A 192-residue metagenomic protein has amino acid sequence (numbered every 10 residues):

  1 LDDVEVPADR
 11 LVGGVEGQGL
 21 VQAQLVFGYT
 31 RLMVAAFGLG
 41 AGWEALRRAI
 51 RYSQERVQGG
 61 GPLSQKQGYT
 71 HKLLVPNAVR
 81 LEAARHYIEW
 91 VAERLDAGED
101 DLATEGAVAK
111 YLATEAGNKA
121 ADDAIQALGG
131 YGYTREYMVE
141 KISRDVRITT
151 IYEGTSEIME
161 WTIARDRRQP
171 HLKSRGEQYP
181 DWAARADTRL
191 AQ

Functional and structural regions predicted by a protein language model:
L1-E82, T149, S156-M159, R165-Q192: Glycine-rich beta->alpha junctions and the first turn(s) of the following alpha-helix
R10-L11, E16, V26, V57-Q58 (+6 more regions): Generic preference for well-ordered secondary structure
L39, W43-L46, T70, R85-I88 (+2 more regions): Hydrophobic face of alpha-helices
I50-P62, A78-L112, I125-L128: C-terminal helix-coil-helix/basic helical segment that borders enzyme active sites and/or dimer interfaces and provides
A97-L190: Alpha-helix capping/hinge segments and adjacent helical runs
